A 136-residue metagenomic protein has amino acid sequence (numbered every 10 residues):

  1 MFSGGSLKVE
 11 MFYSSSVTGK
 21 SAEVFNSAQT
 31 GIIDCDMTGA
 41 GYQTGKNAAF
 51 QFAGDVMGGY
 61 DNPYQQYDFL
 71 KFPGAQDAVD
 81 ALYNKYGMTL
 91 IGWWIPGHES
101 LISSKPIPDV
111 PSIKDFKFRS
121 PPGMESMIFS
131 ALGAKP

Functional and structural regions predicted by a protein language model:
M1-V9: Signal peptide-proximal N-terminal region of secreted/periplasmic/extracellular or secretory-lumen proteins
K8-S14, T38-A40: Surface-exposed patches in mature extracellular/periplasmic domains of secreted proteins
M11-V24: Acidic helix-start/capping segments at beta-turn-to-alpha-helix junctions
S21-A22, N26-Q29, D34-C35, G39-P136: Contiguous mixed-secondary-structure segments that line small-molecule binding/active-site clefts of soluble domains
